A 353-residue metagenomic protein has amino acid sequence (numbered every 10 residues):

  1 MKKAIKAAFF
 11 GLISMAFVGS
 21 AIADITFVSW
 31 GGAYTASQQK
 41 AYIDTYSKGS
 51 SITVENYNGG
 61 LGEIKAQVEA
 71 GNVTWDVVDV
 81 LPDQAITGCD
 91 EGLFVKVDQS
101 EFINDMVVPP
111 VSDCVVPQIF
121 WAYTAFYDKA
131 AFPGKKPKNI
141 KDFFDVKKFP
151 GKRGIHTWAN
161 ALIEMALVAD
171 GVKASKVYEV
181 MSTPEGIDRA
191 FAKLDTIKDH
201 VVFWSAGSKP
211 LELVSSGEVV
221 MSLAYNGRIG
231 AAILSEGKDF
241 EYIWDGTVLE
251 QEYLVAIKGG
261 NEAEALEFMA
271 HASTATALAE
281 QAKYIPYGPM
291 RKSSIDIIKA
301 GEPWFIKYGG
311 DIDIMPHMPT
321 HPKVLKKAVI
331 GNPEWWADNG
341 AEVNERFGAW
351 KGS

Functional and structural regions predicted by a protein language model:
M1-F9: Bacterial N-terminal signal peptides that target proteins for export
F17-A23: Sec/Tat signal peptide C-region and signal peptidase I cleavage site
D24-G88: Early extracytoplasmic/lumenal segment of secretory-pathway proteins
G32-Q39, T74-W75, V80-S215: Extracytoplasmic ligand-binding site segments that recognize negatively charged/polar headgroups
D83-T87, M221-D239: A ligand-binding cleft/hinge motif common to bilobed small-molecule-binding domains
N104-D105, W121, I187-T196, L234-G260: Periplasmic-binding protein-like
I257-V324: Mature extracytoplasmic/periplasmic domains
T320-S353: Conserved C-terminal helix/tail region of periplasmic/extracytoplasmic solute-binding proteins
